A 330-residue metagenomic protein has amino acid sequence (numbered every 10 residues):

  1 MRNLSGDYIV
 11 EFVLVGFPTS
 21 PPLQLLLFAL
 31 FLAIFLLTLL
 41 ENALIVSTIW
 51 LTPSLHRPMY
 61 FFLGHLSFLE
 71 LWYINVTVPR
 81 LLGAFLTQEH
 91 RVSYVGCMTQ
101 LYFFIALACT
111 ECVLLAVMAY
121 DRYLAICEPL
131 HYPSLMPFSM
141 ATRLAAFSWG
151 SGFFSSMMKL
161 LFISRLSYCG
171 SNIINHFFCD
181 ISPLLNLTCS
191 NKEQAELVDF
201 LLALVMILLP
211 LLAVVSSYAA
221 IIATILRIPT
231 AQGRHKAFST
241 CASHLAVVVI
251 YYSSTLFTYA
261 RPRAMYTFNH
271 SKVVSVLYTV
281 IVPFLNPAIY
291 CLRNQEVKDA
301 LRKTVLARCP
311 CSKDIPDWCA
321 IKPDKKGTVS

Functional and structural regions predicted by a protein language model:
M1-S330: Transmembrane helical core of 7TM receptor-like proteins
